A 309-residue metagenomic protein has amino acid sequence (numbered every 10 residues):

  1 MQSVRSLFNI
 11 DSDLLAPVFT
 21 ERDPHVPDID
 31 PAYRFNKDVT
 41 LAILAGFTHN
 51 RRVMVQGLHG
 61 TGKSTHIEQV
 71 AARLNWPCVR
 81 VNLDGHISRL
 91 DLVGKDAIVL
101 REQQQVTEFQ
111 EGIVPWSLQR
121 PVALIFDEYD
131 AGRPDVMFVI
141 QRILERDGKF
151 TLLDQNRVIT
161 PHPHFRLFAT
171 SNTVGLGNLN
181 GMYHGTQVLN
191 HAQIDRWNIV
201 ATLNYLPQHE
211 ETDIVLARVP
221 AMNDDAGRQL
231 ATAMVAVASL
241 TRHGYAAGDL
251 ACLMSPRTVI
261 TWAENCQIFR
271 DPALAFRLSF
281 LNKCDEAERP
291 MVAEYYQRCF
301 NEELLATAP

Functional and structural regions predicted by a protein language model:
M1-A226: AAA+ P-loop NTPase catalytic core and its hallmark functional loops
M1-V26, Y33, T40, P207-Q208 (+2 more regions): Alpha-helical lid/collar subdomain of P-loop NTPases
